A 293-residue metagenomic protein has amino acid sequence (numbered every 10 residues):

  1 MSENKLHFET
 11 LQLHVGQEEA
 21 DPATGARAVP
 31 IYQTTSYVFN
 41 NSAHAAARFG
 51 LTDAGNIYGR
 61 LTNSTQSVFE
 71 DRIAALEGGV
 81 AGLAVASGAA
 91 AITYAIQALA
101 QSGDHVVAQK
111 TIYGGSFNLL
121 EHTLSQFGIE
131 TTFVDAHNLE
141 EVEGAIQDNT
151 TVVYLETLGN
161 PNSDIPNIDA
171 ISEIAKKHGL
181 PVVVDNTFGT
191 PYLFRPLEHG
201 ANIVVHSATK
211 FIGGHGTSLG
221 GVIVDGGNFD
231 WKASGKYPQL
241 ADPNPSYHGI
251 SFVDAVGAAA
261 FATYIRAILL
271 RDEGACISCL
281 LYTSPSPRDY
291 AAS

Functional and structural regions predicted by a protein language model:
S2-I31, I223: Short conserved active-site loop signatures built around small residues
G25, I73, A91, V106 (+5 more regions): Buried hydrophobic positions in well-ordered alpha/beta secondary-structure cores of metabolic enzymes
S36, N41-T93, G115-T123: Conserved N-terminal alpha-helix of the aminotransferase class I/II PLP-enzyme fold
A98-S116, V134-D135: Conserved PLP-anchoring active-site segment centered on the Schiff-base-forming lysine
N118-A170: PLP-dependent aminotransferase-class I/II
L158-P181, G189-R195: Active-site core of PLP-dependent enzymes with the aminotransferase class I/II
H206-L219, G227-S246, L270-C276: Active-site PLP-lysine loop of aminotransferase-like
Y282-P287: Conserved small/polar residues in nucleotide/adenosyl-binding loops
